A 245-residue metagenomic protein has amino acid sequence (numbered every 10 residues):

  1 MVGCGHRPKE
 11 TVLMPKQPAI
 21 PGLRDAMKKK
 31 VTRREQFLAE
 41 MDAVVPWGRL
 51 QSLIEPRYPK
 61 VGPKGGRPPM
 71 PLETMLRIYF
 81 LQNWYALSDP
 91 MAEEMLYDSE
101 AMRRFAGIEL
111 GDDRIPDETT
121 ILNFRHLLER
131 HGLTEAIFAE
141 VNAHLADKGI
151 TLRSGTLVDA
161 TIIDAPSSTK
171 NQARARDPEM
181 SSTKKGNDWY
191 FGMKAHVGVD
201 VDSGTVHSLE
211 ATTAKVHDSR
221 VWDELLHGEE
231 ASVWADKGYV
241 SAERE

Functional and structural regions predicted by a protein language model:
M1-G48, E55: Charged, often Cys/His-bearing segments associated with DNA-binding zinc-finger transcription factors
V2-G3, L38-L53, Y58-P90: A positively charged, amphipathic N-terminal helix/segment that binds anionic biomolecules
V2-G5, P15, P21-G22, L72-E73 (+6 more regions): Polybasic low-complexity intrinsically disordered regions
R24-K28, G66-P68, L110: A short, ordered amphipathic alpha-helix with a cationic face
K28-V31, E55-P59, I121, W222-L225: A short alpha-helix capping/helix-coil boundary motif
P59, A101-M102, R130: Residue-level marker of structural boundaries
